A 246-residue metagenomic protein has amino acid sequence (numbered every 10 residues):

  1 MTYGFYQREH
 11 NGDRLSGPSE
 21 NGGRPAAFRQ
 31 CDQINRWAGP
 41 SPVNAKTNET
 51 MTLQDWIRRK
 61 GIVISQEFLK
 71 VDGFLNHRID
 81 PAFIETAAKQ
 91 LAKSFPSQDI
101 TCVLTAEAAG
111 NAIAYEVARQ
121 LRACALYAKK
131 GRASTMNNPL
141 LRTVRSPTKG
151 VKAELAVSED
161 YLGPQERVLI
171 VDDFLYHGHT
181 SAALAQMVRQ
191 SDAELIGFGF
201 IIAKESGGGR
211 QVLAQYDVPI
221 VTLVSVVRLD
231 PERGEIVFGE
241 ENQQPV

Functional and structural regions predicted by a protein language model:
Y3-Y6, F28: Aromatic (phenylalanine/tyrosine) cluster motif
G4, N11-G12, G22, A45: Short hydrophobic alpha-helical segments enriched in small aliphatic residues
V43-I100: Active-site-facing substrate-recognition patch
T50, D55-W56, E67, A185-V246: PRPP-dependent phosphoribosyltransferase catalytic core
E85-T148: Conserved PRPP/pyrophosphate-binding segment of the phosphoribosyltransferase/PRPP-pathway fold
A123-V168, E235-P245: Short, glycine/charge-rich flexible loops or terminal/linker lids adjacent to PRPP-binding catalytic cores
